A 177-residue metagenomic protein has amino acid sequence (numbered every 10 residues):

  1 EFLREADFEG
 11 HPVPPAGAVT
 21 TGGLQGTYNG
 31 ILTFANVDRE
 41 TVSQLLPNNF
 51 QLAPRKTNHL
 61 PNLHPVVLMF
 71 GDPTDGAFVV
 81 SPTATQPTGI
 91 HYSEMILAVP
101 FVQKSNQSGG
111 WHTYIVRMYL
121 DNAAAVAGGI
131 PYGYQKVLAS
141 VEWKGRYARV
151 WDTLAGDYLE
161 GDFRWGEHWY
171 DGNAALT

Functional and structural regions predicted by a protein language model:
E1-V19, S93-L97, A124-A125, I130 (+1 more regions): N-terminal intrinsically disordered, low-complexity segments enriched in P/E/S/T
E1-V79: N-terminal domain-onset segments
Q25-V37, I90-E94, R164-W165, W169-D171 (+1 more regions): Extracytosolic secretory-pathway proteins
S43-Q135: Short N-terminal edge-element motif at the start of the domain
Q103-T177: Internal, well-folded beta-alpha domain core
